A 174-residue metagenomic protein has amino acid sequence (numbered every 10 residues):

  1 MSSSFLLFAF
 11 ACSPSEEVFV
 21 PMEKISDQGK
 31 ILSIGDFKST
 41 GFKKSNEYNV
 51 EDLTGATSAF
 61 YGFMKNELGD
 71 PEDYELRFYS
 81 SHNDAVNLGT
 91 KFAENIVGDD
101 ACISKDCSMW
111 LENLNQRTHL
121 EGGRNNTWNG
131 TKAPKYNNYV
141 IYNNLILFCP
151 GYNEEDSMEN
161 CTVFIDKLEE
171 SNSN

Functional and structural regions predicted by a protein language model:
M1-F10: Sec-dependent bacterial lipoprotein signal peptides
S13-N66, M158-N174: N-terminal "mature-domain start" segment
V20, M109-N174: A short, solvent-exposed beta-edge/loop patch
I25, G29, R77-S80, N153-D156: Extracytoplasmic/periplasmic, Sec-exported soluble proteins
I34-K132: Short, solvent-exposed recognition patches
